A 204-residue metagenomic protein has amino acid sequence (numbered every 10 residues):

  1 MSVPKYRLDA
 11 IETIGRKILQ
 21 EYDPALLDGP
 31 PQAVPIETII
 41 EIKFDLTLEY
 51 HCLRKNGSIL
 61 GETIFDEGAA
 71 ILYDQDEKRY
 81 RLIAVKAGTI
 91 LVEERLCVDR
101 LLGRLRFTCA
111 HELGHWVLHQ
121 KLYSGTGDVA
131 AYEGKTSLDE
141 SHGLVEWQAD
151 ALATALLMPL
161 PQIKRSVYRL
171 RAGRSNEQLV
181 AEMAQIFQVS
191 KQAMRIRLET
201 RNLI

Functional and structural regions predicted by a protein language model:
M1-I204: Active-site hotspot residues in diverse enzymes, especially metal/ion-binding acidic/histidine motifs
